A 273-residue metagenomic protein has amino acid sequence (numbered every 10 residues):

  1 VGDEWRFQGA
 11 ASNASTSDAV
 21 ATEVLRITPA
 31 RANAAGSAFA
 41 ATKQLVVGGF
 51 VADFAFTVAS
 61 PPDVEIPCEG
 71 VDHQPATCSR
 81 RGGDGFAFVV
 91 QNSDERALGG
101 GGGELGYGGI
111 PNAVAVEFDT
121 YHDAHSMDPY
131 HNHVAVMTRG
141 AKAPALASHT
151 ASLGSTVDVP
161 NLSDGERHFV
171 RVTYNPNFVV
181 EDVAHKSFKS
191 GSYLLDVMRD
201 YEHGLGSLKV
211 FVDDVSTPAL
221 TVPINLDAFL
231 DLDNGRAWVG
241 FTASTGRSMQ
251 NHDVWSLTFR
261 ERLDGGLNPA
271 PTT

Functional and structural regions predicted by a protein language model:
V1-T273: Polar, low-complexity loop segments and adjacent catalytic/binding residues used for recognizing and processing sugar
